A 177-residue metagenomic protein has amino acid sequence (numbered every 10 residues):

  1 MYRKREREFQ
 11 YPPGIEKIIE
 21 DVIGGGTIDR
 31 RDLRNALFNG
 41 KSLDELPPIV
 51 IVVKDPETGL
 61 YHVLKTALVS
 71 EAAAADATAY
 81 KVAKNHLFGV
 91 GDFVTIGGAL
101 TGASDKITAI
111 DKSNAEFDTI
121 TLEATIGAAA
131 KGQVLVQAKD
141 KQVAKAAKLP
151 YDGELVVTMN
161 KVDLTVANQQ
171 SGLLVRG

Functional and structural regions predicted by a protein language model:
M1-G177: Surface-exposed, low-hydrophobicity beta-strand/loop segments enriched in small/polar/acidic residues
